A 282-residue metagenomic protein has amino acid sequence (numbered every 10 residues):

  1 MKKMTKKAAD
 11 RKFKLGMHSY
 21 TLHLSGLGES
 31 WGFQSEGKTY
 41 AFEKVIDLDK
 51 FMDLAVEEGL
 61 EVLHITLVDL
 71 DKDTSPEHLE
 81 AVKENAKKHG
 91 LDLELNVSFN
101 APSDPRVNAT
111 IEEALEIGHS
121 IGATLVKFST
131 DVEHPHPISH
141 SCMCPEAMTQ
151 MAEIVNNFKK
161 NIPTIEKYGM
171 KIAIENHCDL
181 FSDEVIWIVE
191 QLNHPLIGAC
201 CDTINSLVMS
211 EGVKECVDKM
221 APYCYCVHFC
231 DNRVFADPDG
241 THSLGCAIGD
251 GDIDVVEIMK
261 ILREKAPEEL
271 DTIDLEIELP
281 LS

Functional and structural regions predicted by a protein language model:
M1-L125, N156, H194: N-terminal pre-domain/capping segments
K2-G59, S182-L196, C200, L207-S282: Histidine-acidic metal/acid-base catalytic patches
K50-D53, E77-E84, K88, A109-S120 (+7 more regions): Alpha-helical scaffolding segments of alpha/beta enzyme cores, especially the outer helices of TIM-barrel or partial
E61-H64, P163-I172, H194-A199: Short, surface-exposed connector motifs at secondary-structure boundaries
H64, E94, K127, H228 (+1 more regions): Conserved beta-strand positions in the central sheet of alpha/beta enzyme cores
I65-H78, F99-A109, H134-H136, N176-D183 (+2 more regions): Acidic-and-aromatic substrate-binding clefts and catalytic sites of carbohydrate-active enzymes
H89-L91, A123, M170, A266-I273: A short helix->loop->beta-strand "cap" motif at the edges of active sites that frequently abuts
G118-A147, K167-S182: Active-site groove signature of glycoside hydrolases
